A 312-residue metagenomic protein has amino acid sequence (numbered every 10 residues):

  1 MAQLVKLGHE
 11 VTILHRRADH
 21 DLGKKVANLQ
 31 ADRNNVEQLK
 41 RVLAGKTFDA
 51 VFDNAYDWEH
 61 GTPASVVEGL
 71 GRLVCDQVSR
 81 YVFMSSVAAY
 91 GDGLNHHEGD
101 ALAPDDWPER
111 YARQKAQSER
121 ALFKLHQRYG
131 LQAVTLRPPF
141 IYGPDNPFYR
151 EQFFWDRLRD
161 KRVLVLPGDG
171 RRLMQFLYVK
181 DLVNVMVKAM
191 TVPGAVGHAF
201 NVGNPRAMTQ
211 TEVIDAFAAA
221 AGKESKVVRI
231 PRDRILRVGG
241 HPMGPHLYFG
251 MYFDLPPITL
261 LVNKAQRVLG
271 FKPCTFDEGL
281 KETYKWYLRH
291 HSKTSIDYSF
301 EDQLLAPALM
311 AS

Functional and structural regions predicted by a protein language model:
M1-H9: N-terminal Rossmann NAD(P)H-binding glycine-rich loop of SDR-like oxidoreductase domains
R17, V87, R206: Residues in the short beta-alpha loop(s) of Rossmann-like NAD(P)-binding domains
H20-G23, A27-Q77, Y90: NAD(P)H-binding glycine-rich loop region in Rossmannoid oxidoreductase-like domains and their noncatalytic homologs
E68-A116, K124-R128, V134: Conserved Rossmann-fold NAD(P)-dependent oxidoreductase catalytic core, especially the SDR/UDP-sugar
R137-P138: Conserved SDR Rossmann-fold cofactor-binding beta-strand/turn motif
G143, P167-R172, F200-A207, A218 (+2 more regions): Glycine-rich Rossmann NAD(P)(H)-binding loop
F148-F154, P167-M190, G197-H198, E212 (+1 more regions): Substrate-positioning beta->alpha
K188-G250, E282-Y284, H291-K293, D297-S312: Mid/C-terminal beta-alpha module of Rossmann-like enzyme folds, strongest in SDR-family dehydrogenases/epimerases
